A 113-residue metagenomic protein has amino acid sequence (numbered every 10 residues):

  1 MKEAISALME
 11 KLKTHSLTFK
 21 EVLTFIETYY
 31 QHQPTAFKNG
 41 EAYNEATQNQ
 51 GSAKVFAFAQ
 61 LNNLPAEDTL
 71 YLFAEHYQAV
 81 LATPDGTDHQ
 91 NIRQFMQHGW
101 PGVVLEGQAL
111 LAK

Functional and structural regions predicted by a protein language model:
K2-I5, F19, L23, A66 (+2 more regions): Alpha-helix initiation and N-capping motif
K2-M9, Q108-K113: Long, charge-rich, low-complexity intrinsically disordered regions
K11-P34, G107: Short, charge-rich, low-complexity alpha-helical interaction segments
F25, Y29, L72-H76, F95-H98: Short acidic/histidine-centered micro-motifs embedded in hydrophobic/aromatic stretches that mark compact functional
K38-E41, Q108-A109: Short coil/turn segments at secondary-structure boundaries
G40-Q90: Amphipathic protein-protein interaction modules
T87-K113: Long, compositionally biased
